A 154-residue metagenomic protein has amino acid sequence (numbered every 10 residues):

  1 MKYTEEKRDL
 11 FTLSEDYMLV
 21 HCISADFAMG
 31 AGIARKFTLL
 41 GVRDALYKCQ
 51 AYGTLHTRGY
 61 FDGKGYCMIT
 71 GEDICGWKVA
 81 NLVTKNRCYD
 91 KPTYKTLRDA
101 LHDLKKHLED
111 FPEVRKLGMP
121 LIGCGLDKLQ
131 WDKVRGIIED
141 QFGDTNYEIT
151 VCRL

Functional and structural regions predicted by a protein language model:
M1-L154: Macrodomain-like recognition of ADP-ribose-binding/processing modules
